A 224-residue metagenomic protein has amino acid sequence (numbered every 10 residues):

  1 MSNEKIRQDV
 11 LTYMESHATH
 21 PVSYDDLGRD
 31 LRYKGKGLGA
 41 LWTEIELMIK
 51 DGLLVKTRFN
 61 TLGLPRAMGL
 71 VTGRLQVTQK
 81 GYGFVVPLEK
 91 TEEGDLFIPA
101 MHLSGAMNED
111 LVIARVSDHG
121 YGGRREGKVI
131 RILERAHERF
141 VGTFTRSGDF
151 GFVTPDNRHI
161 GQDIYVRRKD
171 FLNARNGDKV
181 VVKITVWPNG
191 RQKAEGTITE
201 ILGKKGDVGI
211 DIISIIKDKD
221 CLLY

Functional and structural regions predicted by a protein language model:
M1-L223: Charge-lined substrate channels and their catalytic hotspots, especially those that engage the 3′ end of RNA
